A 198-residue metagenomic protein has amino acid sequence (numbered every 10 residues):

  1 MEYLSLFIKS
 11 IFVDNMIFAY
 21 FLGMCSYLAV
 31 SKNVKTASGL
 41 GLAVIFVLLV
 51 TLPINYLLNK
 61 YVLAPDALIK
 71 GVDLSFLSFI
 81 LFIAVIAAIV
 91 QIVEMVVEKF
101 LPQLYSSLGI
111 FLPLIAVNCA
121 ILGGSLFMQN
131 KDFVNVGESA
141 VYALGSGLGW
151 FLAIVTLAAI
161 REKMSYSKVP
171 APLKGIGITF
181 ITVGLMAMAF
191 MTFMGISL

Functional and structural regions predicted by a protein language model:
M1-E2, M188-L198: Juxtamembrane boundary at the C-terminal end of a transmembrane helix
S5-F18, V72-I86, V141-A153: Structural signature of hydrophobic alpha-helical transmembrane segments
S5-F46: Juxtamembrane transmembrane-helix termini in multi-pass membrane transport proteins
F21-A29, M95-F100, F111-L114, C119-F133: Generic transmembrane alpha-helix signature in multi-pass membrane proteins, especially transporters/channels
L22, S26, V44-V50, I83-I92 (+3 more regions): Hydrophobic core segments of alpha-helical transmembrane domains in multi-pass membrane transport and ion-translocation
L22-T36, V90-L104, L157-K168: C-terminal ends of transmembrane helices
T36-F46, L77-F82, L104-I115, P170-I178: Cytoplasmic-side transmembrane-helix entry/capping segments in multi-pass membrane proteins
K60-L108: Ordered, amphipathic secondary-structure segments that act as subunit-interaction surfaces in large macromolecular
